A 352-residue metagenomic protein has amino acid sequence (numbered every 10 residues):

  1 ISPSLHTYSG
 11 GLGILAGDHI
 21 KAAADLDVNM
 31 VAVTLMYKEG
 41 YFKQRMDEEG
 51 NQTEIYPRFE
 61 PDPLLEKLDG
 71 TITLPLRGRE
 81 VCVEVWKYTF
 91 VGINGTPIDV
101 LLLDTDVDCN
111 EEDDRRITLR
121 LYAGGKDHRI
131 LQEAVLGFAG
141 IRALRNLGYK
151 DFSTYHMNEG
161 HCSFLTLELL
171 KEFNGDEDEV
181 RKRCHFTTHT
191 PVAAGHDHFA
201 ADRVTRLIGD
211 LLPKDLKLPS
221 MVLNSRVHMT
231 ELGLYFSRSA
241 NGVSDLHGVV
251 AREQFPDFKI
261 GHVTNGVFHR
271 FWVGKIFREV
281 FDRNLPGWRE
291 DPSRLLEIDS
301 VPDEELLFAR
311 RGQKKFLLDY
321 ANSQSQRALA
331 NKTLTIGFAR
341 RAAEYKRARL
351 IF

Functional and structural regions predicted by a protein language model:
I1-F352: Catalytic cores of carbohydrate-active enzymes across secretory and cytosolic contexts
